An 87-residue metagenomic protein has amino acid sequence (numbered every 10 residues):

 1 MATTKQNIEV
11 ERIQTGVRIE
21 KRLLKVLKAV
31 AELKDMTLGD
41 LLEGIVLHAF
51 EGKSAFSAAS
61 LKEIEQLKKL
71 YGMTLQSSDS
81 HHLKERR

Functional and structural regions predicted by a protein language model:
M1-K21, K69-S78, H82-R87: Short Lys/Arg-rich basic patches
Q6-N7, I13, K21-D40, G44: Surface-exposed, Lys/Arg-rich phosphate-binding patches that contact polyanionic backbones
K25-V26, E43, A49, E63 (+3 more regions): Generic detector of low-complexity/intrinsically disordered segments and short hydrophobic N-terminal stretches
K34-L61: Short, basic amphipathic alpha-helical segments that act as recognition/interaction helices in nucleic-acid-binding
A55-M73: Short interaction-prone segments
